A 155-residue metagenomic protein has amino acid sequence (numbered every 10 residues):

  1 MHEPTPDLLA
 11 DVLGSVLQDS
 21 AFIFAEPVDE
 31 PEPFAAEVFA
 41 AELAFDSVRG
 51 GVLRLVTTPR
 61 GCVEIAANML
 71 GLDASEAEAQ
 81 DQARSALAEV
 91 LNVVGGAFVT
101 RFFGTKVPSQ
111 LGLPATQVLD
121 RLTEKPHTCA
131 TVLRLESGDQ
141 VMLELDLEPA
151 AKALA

Functional and structural regions predicted by a protein language model:
M1-A155: N-terminal auxiliary interaction/assembly segments of multi-subunit proteins
